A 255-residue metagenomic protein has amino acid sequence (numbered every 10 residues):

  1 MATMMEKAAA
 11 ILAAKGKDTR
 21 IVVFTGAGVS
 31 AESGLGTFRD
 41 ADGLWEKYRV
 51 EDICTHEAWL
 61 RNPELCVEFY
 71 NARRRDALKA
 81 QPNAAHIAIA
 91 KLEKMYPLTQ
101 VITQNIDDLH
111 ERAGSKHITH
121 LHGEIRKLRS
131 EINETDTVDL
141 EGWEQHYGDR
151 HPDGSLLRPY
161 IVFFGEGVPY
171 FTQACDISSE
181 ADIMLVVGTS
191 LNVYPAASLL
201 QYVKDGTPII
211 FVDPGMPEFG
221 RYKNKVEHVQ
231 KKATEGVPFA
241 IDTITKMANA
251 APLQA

Functional and structural regions predicted by a protein language model:
M1-A255: Conserved catalytic core of sirtuin-type NAD+-dependent deacylases
